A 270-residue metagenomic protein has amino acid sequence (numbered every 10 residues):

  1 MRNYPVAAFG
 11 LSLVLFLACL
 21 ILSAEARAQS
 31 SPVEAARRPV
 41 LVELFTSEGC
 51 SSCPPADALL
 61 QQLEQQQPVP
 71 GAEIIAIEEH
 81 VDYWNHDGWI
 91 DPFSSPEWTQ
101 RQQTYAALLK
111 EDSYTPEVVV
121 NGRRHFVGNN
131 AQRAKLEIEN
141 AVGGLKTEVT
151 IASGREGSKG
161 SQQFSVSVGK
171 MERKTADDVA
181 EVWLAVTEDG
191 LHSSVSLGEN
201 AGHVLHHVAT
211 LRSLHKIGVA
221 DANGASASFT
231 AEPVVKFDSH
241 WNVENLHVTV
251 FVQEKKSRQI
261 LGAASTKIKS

Functional and structural regions predicted by a protein language model:
M1-P5: Positively charged n-region of N-terminal signal peptides that target proteins for export
V6-A7, A24: Intrinsically disordered, low-complexity repeat segments enriched in small/polar residues
G10-I21: Bacterial N-terminal signal peptides
A26-Y114: Active-site-proximal cofactor/substrate-binding loop regions of enzyme domains
I90-T115, V120-S270: Short, conserved sequence motifs used for protein processing/export or organelle targeting and for catalysis
